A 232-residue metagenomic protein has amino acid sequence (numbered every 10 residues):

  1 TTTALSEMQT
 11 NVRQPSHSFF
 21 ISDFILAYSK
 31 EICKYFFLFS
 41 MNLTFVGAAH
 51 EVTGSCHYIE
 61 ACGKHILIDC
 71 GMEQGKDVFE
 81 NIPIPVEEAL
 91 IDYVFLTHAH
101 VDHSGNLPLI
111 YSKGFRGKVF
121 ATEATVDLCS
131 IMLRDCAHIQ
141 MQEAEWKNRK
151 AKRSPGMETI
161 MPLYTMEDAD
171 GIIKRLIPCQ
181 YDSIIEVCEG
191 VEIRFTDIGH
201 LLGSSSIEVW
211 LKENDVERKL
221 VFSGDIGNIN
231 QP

Functional and structural regions predicted by a protein language model:
T1, L5, I21-E31: Short terminal hydrophobic/aromatic SLiMs and anchors at protein ends
T1-S16: Polybasic, low-complexity intrinsically disordered segments
F36-S40: Short, compositionally biased segments
M41, A61, C179-P232: Catalytic core of the metallo-beta-lactamase
M41-H57: N-terminal metal-binding scaffold of metallo-dependent hydrolase/deaminase domains
A49-E51, A61-G117, A121-D127, M132-L176 (+1 more regions): Pre-active-site segment of Zn-dependent metallo-hydrolases
